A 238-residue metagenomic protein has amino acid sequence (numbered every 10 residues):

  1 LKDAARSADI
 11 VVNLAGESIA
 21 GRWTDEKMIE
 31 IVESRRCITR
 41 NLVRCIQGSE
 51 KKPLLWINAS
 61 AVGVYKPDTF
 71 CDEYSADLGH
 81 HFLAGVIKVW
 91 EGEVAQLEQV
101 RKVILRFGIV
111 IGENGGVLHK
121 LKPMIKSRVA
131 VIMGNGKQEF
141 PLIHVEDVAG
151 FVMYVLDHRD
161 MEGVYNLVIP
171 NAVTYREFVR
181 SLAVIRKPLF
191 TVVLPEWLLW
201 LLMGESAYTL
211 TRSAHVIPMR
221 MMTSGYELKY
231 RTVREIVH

Functional and structural regions predicted by a protein language model:
L1-N41: NAD(P)H-binding glycine-rich loop region in Rossmannoid oxidoreductase-like domains and their noncatalytic homologs
V11, V148, V152, L167 (+3 more regions): Non-catalytic, hydrophobic alpha-helical segments
R40-H81: Conserved Rossmann-fold NAD(P)-dependent oxidoreductase catalytic core, especially the SDR/UDP-sugar
S60, G92-E113: Conserved beta-loop-beta element that borders a ligand/cofactor-binding pocket
A76-H81, G108-G115, N135-V145: Glycine-rich "substrate-gating" loop/helix at the edge of Rossmann-like oxidoreductase active sites
K122-A130, Q138-A172: Alpha-helical substrate-binding/gating segment
V155-E205, H238: Mid/C-terminal beta-alpha module of Rossmann-like enzyme folds, strongest in SDR-family dehydrogenases/epimerases
L189, Y208-H238: C-terminal amphipathic/interface module of NAD(P)-dependent oxidoreductases and related NAD-binding regulators
